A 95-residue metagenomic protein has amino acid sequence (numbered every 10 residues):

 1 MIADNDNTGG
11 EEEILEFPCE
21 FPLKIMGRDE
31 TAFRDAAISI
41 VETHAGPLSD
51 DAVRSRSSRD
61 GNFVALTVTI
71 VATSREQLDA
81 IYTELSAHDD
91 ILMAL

Functional and structural regions predicted by a protein language model:
M1-A65, V71-L95: Long, contiguous binding/interaction regions
